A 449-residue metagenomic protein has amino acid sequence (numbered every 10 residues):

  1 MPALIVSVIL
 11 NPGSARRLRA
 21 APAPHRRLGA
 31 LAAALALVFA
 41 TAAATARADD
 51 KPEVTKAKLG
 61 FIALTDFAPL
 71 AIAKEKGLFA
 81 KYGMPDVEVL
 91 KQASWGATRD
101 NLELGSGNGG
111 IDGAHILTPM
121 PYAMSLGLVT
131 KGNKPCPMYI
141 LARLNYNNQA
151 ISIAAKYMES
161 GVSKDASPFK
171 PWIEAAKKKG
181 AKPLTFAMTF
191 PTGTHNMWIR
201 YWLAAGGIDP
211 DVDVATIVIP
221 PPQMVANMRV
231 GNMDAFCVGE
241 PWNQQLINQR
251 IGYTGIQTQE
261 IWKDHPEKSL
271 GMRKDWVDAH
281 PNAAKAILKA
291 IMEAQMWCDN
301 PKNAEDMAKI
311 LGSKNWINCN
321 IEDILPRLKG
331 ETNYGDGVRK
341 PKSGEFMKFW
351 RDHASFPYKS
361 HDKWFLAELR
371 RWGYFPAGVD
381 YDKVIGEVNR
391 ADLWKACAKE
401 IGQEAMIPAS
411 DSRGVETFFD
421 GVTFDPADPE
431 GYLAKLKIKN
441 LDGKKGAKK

Functional and structural regions predicted by a protein language model:
I5-A32: Bacterial N-terminal signal peptides that target proteins for export
G29-T41: Bacterial N-terminal signal peptides
A42-A48: Sec/Tat signal peptide C-region and signal peptidase I cleavage site
D49-V218, N227-Q244, I251-D264, D420 (+1 more regions): Short, glycine-/small- and polar/acidic-enriched structural segments that line small-molecule recognition paths
G77, Y82-G83, S106, A155 (+6 more regions): Sec/Tat-exported extracytoplasmic proteins
A150-S152, S269-M272, W276-V277: Short glycine- and hydrophobic/aromatic-rich loop-to-beta-strand nucleating segment in the catalytic cores
A279-D392: Secondary-structure end/capping motifs
K363-K449: Conserved C-terminal helix/tail region of periplasmic/extracytoplasmic solute-binding proteins
